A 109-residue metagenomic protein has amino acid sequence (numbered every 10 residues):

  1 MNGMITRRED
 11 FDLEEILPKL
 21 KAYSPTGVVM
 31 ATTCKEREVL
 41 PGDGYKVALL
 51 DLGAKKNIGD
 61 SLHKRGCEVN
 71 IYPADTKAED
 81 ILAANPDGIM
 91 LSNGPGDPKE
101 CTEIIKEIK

Functional and structural regions predicted by a protein language model:
M1-N2, G42-Y45, C67, N85-P86: Short coil/turn connectors at secondary-structure junctions
M1-R37: Internal gly/pro-rich beta-alpha loop/helix module that stabilizes soluble enzyme cofactors or their anionic handles
R7, D12, L40, K77 (+1 more regions): Serine/threonine-rich low-complexity intrinsically disordered regions
R8-E9, K35, L50-G53, A74 (+1 more regions): Fold-independent oxyanion-binding glycine-rich loops and adjacent beta-strand/coil segments at enzyme active sites
P18-T26, P41-D43, G66-D75: Phosphate-binding glycine-rich loops and adjacent basic patches that engage nucleotide phosphates, nucleic-acid
S24-L49, D80-A83, I104: Glycine-/acidic-rich phosphate or pyrophosphate-binding loops and their flanking alpha/beta elements
K55-K109: Flexible gly/pro-rich beta->alpha loop and the following alpha-helix that scaffold active-site loops
